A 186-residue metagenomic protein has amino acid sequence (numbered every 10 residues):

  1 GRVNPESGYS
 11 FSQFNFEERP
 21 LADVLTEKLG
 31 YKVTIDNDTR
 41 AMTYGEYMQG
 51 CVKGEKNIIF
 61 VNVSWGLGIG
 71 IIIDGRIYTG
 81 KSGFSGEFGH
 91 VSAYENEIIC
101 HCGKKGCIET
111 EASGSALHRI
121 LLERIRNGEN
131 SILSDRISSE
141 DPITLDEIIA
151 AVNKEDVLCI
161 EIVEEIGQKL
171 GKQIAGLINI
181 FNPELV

Functional and structural regions predicted by a protein language model:
G1-N57: Glycine-rich phosphate-binding loop and adjoining helix at the ATP-binding site of ATP-dependent phosphoryl-transfer
N4, Y78, H118: Nucleotide phosphate-binding site architecture
F16, P20, N37, M42 (+4 more regions): Conserved active-site and cofactor/substrate-binding residues in soluble primary-metabolism enzymes
E27-Y31, Q49, G54, E95-I99 (+1 more regions): ATP-binding/phosphotransfer module of carbohydrate and carboxylate kinases, centering on a glycine-rich
R40-A41, G66, G114, H118: Alpha-helix N-cap/helix-start and coil->helix boundary motif
G54-A112: Glycine-rich phosphate-binding loop of actin/hexokinase-like ATP-binding domains
